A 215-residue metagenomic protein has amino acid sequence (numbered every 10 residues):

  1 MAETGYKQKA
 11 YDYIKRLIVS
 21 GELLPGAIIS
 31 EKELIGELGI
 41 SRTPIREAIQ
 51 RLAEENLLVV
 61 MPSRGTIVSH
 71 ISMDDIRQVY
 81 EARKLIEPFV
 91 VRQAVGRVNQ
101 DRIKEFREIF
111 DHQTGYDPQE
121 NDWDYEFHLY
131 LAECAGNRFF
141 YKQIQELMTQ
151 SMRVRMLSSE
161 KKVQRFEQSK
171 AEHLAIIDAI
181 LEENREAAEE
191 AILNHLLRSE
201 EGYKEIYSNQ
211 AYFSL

Functional and structural regions predicted by a protein language model:
M1, E186-L215: C-terminal effector-binding regulatory domain of bacterial HTH transcription factors
M1-Q93, S208-L215: Short linear motifs at protein or domain termini
V19, R46, A53, A132 (+2 more regions): Short, surface-exposed helix/turn micro-motifs that flank interaction/cofactor sites
I40, E182-E183: Residue-level signal for the nucleotide or nucleotide-sugar donor/cofactor binding architecture
L58-V59, E146-Q150, Q164-R165: Mobile beta-alpha loop/short-helix "lid" or hinge segments that flank ligand
V79, G96-S158, S169-A179, A187-R198: Conserved amphipathic alpha-helical segments that form helical-bundle/coiled-coil interaction surfaces
